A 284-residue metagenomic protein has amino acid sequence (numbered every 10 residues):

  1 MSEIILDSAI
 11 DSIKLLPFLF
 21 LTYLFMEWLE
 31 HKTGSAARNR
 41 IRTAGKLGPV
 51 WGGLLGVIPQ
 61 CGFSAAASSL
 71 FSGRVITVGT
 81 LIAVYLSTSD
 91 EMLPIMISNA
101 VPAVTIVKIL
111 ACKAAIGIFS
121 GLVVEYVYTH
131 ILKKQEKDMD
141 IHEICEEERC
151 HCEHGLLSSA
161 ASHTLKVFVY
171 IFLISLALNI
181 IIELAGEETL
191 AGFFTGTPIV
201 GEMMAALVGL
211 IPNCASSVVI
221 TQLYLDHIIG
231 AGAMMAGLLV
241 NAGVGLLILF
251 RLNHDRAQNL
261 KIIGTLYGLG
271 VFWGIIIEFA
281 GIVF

Functional and structural regions predicted by a protein language model:
M1-E30, S35, K108-E202, I263-F284: Selected transmembrane alpha-helices and immediately adjacent juxtamembrane segments of polytopic inner-membrane
I5, K32-R42, S69, N99 (+3 more regions): Interfacial helix-loop-helix linkers and transmembrane-helix boundary segments in multi-pass membrane proteins
S12, A37, I41, L47 (+3 more regions): Hydrophobic alpha-helical segments, principally membrane-spanning helices and signal/leader peptides
A37-P59, F63-A66: Active-site-flanking structural segment that lines cofactor/substrate pockets
R42-T43, T80-Y85, L260-L266: Cytoplasmic-side transmembrane-helix entry/capping segments in multi-pass membrane proteins
L55-L110, I182-N253: Membrane-interfacial helix-loop connectors
A242, L252, K261-L269: Alpha-helical oligomerization segments
